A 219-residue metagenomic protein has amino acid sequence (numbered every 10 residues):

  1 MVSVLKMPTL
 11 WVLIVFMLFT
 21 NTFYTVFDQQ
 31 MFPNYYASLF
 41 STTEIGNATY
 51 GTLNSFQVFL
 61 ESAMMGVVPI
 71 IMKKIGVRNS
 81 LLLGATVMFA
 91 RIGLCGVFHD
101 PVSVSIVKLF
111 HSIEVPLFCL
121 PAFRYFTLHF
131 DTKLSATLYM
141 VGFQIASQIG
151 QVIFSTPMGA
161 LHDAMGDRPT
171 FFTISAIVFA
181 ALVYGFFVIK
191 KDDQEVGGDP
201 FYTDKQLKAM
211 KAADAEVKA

Functional and structural regions predicted by a protein language model:
M1-I14, S38-T42, D204-A219: Juxtamembrane intracellular "pre-TM" segments in multi-pass secondary transporters
K6-D28, L109-I113, Q144: Pair of pore-lining "gating" transmembrane helices in MFS-fold secondary transporters
F27-Y50: Short amphipathic helix-loop junctions that connect adjacent transmembrane helices in Major Facilitator Superfamily/SLC
A63-V77, H162-D163: Helix-to-loop junctions at the C-terminal end of transmembrane segments in multipass secondary transporters
N79-L94: Structural signature of the two symmetry-related core transmembrane helices
L117-D131, S135: Intracellular juxtamembrane helix-capping segments at the cytosolic ends of symmetry-related transmembrane helices
K133-A164: A late C-terminal transmembrane helix in Major Facilitator Superfamily
G159-V178: A membrane-interface helix-boundary motif in multi-pass transporters
